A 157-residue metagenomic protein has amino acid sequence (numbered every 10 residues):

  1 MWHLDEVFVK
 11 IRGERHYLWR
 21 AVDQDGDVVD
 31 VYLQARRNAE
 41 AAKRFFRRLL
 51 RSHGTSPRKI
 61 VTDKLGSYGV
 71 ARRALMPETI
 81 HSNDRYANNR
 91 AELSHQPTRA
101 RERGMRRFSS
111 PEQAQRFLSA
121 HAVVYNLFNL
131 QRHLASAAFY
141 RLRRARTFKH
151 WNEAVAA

Functional and structural regions predicted by a protein language model:
M1-A157: Residue-level recognition of single "structural anchor" positions that define or cap local secondary structure
